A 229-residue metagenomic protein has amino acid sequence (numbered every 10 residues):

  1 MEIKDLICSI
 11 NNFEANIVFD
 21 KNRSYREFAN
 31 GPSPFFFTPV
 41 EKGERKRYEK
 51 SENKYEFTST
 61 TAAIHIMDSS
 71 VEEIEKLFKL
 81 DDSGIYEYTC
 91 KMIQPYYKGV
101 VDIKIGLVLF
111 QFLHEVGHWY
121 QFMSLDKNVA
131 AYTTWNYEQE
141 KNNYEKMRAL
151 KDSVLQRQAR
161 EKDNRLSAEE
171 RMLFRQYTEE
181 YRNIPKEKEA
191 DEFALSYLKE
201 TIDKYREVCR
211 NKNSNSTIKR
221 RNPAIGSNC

Functional and structural regions predicted by a protein language model:
M1-S51, D102, E180: Hydrophobic or amphipathic, alpha-helical segments that drive membrane association/targeting
L6-S9, E115, N143, L150: Charge-rich, solvent-exposed alpha-helical interaction surfaces
A29-N53, G84-T89, R148-A168: Flexible coil/linker segments and helix-coil junctions enriched in charged and small residues
F37-G106, V116-M123, K127-V129: Active-site scaffold of zinc-dependent metalloenzymes
K98-G106, F110, Q176, E180 (+1 more regions): Short, charged/polar micro-motifs that form catalytic or ligand-binding hotspots
G106-G117, K188-L195: A structural signal for well-ordered alpha-helical segments within the folded catalytic domains of diverse enzymes
L107, F122-Y177: Post-HEXXH active-site segment of zinc metalloproteases
R160-C229: Pan-zinc metallopeptidase signature
